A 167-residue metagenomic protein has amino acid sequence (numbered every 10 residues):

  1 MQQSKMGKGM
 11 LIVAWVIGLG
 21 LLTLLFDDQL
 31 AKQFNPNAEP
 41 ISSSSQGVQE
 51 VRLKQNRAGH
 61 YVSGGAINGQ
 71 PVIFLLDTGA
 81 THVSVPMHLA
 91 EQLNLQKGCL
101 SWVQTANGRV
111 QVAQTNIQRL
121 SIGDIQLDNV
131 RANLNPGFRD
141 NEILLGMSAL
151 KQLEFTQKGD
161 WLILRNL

Functional and structural regions predicted by a protein language model:
M1-I73, T78-L167: Pepsin/retropepsin-fold aspartyl endopeptidases
